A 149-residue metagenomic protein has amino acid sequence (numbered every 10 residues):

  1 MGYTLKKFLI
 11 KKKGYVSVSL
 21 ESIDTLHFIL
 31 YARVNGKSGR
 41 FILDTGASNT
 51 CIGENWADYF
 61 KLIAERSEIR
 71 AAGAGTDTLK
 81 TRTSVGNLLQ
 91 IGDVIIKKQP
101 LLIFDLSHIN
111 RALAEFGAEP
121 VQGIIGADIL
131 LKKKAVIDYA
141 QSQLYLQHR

Functional and structural regions predicted by a protein language model:
M1-R149: Pepsin/retropepsin-fold aspartyl endopeptidases
